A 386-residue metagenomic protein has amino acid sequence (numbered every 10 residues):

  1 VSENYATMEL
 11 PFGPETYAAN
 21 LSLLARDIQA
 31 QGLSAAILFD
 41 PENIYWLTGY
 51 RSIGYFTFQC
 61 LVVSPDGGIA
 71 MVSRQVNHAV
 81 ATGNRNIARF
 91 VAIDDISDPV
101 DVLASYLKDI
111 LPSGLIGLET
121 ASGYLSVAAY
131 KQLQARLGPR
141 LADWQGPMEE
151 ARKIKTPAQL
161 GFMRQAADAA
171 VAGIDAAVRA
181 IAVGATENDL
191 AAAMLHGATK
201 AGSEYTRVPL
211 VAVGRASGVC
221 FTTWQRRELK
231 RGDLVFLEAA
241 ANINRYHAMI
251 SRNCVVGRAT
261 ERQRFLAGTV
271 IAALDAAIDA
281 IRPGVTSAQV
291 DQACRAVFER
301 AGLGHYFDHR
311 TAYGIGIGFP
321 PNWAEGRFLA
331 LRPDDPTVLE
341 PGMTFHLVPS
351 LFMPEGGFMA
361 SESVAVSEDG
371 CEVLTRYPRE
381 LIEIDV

Functional and structural regions predicted by a protein language model:
V1-V386: Active-site neighborhoods and metal-handling regions in enzymes and metal-associated proteins
